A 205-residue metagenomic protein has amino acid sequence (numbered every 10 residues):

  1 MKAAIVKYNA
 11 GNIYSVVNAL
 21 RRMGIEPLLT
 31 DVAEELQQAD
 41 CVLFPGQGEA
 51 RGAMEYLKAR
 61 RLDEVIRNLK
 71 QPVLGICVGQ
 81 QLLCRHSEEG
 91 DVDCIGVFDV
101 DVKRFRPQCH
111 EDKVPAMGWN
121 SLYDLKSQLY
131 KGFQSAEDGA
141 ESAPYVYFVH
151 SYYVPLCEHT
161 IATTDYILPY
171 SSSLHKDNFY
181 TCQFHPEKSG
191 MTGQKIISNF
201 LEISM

Functional and structural regions predicted by a protein language model:
M1-A4, N178: Extreme N-terminal starter segment of soluble prokaryotic enzymes
A3-I25, P186-K188: N-terminal beta1-alpha1 ligand-phosphate binding loop
E35-L36, V65, S173: Structural alpha-helical scaffold elements that stabilize or flank donor/cofactor-binding regions in carbohydrate
A39: An anion/phosphate-binding loop that grips the pyrophosphate of nucleotide cofactors and donors
L43-P45: Structural motif
G48-G118: Cysteine-nucleophile active-site neighborhood
N68, D101-M205: Amide-donor transfer/coupling interface in amidating biosynthetic enzymes
